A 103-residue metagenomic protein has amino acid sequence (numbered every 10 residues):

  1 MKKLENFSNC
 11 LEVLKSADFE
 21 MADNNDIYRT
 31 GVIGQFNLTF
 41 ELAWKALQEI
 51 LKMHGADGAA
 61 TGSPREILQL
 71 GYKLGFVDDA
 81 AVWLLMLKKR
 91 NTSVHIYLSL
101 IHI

Functional and structural regions predicted by a protein language model:
M1-D26: Charged alpha-helical initiation segments
L4-F7, V32, P64, W83-M86: Hydrophobic packing residues in well-ordered alpha-helices of helical domains and bundles
N6-N9, V13, L38, L42-K45 (+1 more regions): Charged, amphipathic alpha-helical oligomerization/scaffolding segments
L11, K15-D18, A43, L47 (+1 more regions): A structural signal for well-ordered alpha-helices, especially hydrophobic packing surfaces of coiled-coils
I27-L38: Alpha-helical scaffold segments that form or flank carboxylate-/histidine-based iron centers
I50-V77: Short, charged amphipathic alpha-helical segments flanked by flexible coils
A80-S99: Histidine-centered, metal-coordinating catalytic motifs and their short helical/loop contexts
I101-I103: Conserved small/polar residues in nucleotide/adenosyl-binding loops
